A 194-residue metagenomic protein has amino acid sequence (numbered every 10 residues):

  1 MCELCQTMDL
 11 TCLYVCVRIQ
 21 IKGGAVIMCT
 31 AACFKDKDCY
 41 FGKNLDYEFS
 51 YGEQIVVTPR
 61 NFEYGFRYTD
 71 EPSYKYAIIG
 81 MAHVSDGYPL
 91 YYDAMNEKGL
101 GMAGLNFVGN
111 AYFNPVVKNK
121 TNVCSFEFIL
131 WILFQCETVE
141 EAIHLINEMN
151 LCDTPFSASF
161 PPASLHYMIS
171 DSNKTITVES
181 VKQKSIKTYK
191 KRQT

Functional and structural regions predicted by a protein language model:
M1, F134-E137: Short, surface-exposed alpha-helical recognition segments that flank or form part of ligand/macromolecule-binding
C5-Q6, T11-I27: Short, Lys/Arg-enriched N-terminal segments with co-localized hydrophobic residues within the first ~10-30 amino acids
I21, N96, D171: Acidic surface patches and DE-rich sequence motifs
I27-T121, E148, D153: A contiguous strand-loop segment
D38, S125-F126, V139: Alpha-helix initiation and N-capping motif
N114-L130, Q135: Helix-start/capping segments and mature chain N-termini
C136-T194: Accessory structured domains or lobes within enzymes
